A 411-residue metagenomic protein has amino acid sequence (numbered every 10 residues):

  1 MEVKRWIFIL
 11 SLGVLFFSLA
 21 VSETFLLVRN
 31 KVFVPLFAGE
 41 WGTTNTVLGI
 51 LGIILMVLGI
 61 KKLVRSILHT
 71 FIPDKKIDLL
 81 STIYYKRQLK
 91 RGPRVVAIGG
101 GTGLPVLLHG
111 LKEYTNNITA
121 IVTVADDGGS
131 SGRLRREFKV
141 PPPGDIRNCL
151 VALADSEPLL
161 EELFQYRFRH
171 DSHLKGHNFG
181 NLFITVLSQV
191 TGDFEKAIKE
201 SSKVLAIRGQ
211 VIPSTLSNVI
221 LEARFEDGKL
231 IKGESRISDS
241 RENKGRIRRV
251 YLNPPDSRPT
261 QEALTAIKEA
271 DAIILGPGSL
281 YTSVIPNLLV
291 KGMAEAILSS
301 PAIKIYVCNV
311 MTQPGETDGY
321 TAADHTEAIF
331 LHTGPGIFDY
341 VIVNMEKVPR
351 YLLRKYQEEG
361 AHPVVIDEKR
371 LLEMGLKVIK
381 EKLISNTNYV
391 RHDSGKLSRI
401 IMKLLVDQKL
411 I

Functional and structural regions predicted by a protein language model:
M1-D74, A125-K244, I400-M402: Electropositive, gly/pro-rich neighborhoods at or near active sites that engage anionic ligands
E2, W6, R29-K31, V64-T70 (+1 more regions): C-terminal functional extensions of proteins
L68-V96: N-terminal signal-anchor transmembrane helix
D78-I83, R249-L264, L289, D324: Active-site glycine-rich loop that binds ribose-phosphate moieties when present
Q88-R91, Y114, A120-P141, T260 (+4 more regions): Conserved phosphate- and dinucleotide-binding cores of soluble alpha/beta proteins, encompassing both enzyme active
K90-T115: Acidic, Ser/Thr-rich low-complexity segments on the non-lumenal side of membrane proteins
V96-I98, I274-G276, I305-V307, I342: Structural motif
A270: An anion/phosphate-binding loop that grips the pyrophosphate of nucleotide cofactors and donors
